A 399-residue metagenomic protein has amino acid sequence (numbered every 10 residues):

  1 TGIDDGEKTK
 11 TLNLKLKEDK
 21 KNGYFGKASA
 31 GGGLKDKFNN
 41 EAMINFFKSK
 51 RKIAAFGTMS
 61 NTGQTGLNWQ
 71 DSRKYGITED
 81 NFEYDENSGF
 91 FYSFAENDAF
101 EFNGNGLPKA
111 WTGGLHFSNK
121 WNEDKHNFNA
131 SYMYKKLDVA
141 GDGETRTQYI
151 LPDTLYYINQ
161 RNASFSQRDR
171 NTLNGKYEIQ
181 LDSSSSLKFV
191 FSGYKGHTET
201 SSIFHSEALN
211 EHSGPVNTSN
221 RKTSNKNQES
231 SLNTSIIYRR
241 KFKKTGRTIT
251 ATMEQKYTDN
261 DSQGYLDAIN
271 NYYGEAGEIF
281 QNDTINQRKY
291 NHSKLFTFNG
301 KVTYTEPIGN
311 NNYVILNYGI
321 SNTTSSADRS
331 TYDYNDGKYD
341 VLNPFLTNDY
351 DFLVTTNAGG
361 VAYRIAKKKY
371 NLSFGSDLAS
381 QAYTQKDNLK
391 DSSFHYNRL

Functional and structural regions predicted by a protein language model:
T1-I203, R221-Q263, F298, V302-S326 (+3 more regions): Membrane-proximal, glycine/serine-rich, low-complexity loop/turn segments characteristic of large bacterial
I3-D5, S72-G76, T145-T154, F204-G214 (+4 more regions): Flexible, surface-exposed loop regions and adjacent strand-edge segments of Gram-negative outer-membrane beta-barrel
F25-K27, A95-E101, T154-R161, G214-K222 (+5 more regions): Extracytoplasmic loops and strand-loop junctions of Gram-negative outer membrane beta-barrel proteins
N45-S49, Y272-G300: Extended low-complexity acidic/polar segments
G89-S93, N97, N210-G214, Y257-D259 (+2 more regions): The feature marks either
I285-R398: Outer-membrane beta-barrel transmembrane domain signature of Gram-negative proteins, especially the mid-to-C-terminal
